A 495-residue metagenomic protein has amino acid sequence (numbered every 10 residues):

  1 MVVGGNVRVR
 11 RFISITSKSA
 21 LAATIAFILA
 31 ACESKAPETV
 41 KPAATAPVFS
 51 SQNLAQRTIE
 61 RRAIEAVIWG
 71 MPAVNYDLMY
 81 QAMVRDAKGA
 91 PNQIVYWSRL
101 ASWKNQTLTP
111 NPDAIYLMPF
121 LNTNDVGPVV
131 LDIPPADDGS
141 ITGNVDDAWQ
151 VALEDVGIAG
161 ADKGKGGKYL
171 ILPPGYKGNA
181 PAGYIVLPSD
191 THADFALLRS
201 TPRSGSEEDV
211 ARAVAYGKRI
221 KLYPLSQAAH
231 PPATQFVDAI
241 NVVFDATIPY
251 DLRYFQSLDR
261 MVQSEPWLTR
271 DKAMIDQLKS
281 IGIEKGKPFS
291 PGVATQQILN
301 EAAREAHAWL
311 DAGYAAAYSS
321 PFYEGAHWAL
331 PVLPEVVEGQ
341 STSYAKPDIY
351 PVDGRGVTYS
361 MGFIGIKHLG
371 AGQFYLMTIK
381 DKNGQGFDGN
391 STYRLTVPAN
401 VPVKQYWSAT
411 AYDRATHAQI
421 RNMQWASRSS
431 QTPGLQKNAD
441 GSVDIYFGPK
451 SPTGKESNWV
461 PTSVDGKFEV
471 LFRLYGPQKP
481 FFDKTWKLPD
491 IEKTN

Functional and structural regions predicted by a protein language model:
G5-L21: Bacterial N-terminal signal peptides that target proteins for export
I28-A31: C-terminal motif of bacterial Sec signal peptides marking the signal peptidase cleavage site
E33-N495: A compositional/structural signature for long, glycine/proline-rich flexible linkers and loops on extracytoplasmic
